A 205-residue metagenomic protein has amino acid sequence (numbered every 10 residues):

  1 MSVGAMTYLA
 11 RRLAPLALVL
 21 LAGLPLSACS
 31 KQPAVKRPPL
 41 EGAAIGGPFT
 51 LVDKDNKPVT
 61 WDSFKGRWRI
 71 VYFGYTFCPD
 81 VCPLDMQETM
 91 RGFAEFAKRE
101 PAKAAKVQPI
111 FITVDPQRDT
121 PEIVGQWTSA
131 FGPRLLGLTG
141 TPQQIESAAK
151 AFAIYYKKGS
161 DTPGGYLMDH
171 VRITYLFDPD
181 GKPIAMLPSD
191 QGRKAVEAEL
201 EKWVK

Functional and structural regions predicted by a protein language model:
V3-A17: Bacterial N-terminal signal peptides that target proteins for export
L24-A28: C-terminal motif of bacterial Sec signal peptides marking the signal peptidase cleavage site
S30-Q32: Bacterial signal peptide processing site
F49-R69: A short beta-strand-turn-helix
D62-D85, T89: Short active-site neighborhood of thiol/selenol oxidoreductases, capturing the structured segment around
W68, M86-F111: Conserved helix-turn-beta segment immediately C-terminal to the redox Cys motif in thioredoxin-like folds
G125-V171: Short, internal strand/loop/helix patches that form the active-site neighborhood or redox-interaction surface
S160-K205: Thiol-/selenol-based redox modules, centered on thioredoxin-like and closely related oxidoreductase domains
